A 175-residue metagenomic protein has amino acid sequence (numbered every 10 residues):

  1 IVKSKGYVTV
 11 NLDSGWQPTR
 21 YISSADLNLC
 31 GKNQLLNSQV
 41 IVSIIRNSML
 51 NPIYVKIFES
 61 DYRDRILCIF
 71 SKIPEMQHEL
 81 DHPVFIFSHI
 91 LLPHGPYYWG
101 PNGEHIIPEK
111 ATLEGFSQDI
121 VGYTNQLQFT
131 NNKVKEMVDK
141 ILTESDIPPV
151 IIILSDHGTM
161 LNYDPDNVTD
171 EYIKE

Functional and structural regions predicted by a protein language model:
I1-E175: Catalytic domains that recognize anionic headgroups
